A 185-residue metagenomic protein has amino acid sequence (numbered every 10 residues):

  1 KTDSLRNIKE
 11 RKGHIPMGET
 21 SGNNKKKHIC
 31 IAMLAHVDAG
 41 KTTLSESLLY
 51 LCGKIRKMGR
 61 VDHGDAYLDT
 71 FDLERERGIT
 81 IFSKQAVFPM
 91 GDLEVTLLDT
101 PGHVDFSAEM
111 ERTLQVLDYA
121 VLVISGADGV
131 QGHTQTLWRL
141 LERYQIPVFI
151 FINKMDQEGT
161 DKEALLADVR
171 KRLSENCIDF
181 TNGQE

Functional and structural regions predicted by a protein language model:
K1-P16: Short, Lys/Arg-enriched N-terminal segments with co-localized hydrophobic residues within the first ~10-30 amino acids
G13, G18, G22-K26, Q157-E163: Non-catalytic, charged/low-complexity accessory segments that flank nucleotide-binding cores of NTPase families
G18-I124, D128-V130, L173, C177-D179: P-loop NTPase switch module centered on the Walker A-proximal segment
L48, E158-D161, I178-E185: Conserved glycine-bearing catalytic or ligand-binding loops at nucleotide- and phosphate-handling centers of large
V87, K154, G183: Residue-level "edge-of-site" marker
I124-N176: Conserved C-terminal guanine-recognition region of P-loop GTPase G domains, centered on the G4
